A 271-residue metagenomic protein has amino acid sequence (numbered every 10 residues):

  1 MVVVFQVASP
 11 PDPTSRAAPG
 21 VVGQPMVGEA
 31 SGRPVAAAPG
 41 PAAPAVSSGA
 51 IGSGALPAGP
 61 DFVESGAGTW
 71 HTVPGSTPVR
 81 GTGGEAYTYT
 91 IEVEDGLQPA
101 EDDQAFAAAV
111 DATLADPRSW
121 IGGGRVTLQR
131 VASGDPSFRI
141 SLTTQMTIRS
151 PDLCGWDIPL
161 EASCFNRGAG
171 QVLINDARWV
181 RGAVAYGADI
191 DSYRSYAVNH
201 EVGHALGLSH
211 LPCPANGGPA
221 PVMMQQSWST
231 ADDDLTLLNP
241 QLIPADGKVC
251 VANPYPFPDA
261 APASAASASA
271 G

Functional and structural regions predicted by a protein language model:
M1-G32, A162, G168, V172 (+2 more regions): Metalloprotease/metallohydrolase-associated module, dominated by Zn2+-dependent proteases
M1-P117: N-terminal low-structure segments adjacent to metalloprotease catalytic domains across cellular compartments
E85-Y89, P136-F138, G170, P219: A generic secondary-structure signal marking the coil-to-beta-strand transition
D95-P99, Q145-R149, R178-R181, G203-H204 (+2 more regions): Solvent-exposed loop/turn segments at secondary-structure junctions within structured extracellular/periplasmic domains
A100-A108, G187-Y196, G217: Soluble non-cytosolic domains of exported or imported proteins
A108-S192: Metzincin-family zinc-dependent endopeptidase catalytic domain
D111, A115-S119, G203-L208, W228: Sec-exported extracytoplasmic/periplasmic mature domains
D191-S209: Active-site recognition of the HExxH zinc-binding catalytic motif
